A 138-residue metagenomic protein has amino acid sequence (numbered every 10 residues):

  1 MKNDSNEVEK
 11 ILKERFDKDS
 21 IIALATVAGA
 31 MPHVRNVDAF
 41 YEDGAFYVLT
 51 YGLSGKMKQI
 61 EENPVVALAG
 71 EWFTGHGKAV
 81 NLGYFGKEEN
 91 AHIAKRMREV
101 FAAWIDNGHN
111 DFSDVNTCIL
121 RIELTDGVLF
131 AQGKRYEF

Functional and structural regions predicted by a protein language model:
M1-K18: Extreme N-terminal tail/first-helix region
K2-N3, T74-F138: Charged, gly/pro-rich active-site loop segments
V8-K10, H33-N36, L53, N107: A generic local structural motif
L12, S20, N116-C118: A generic secondary-structure signal marking the coil-to-beta-strand transition
K13-E14, D38, N110-F112: Short secondary-structure boundary/capping segments
D17-A23, V100-I105: Short Pro/Gly-enriched beta-strand edge/turn motifs at strand-loop
D19-G52, K58-I60, V66-G70: Short beta-strand segments
